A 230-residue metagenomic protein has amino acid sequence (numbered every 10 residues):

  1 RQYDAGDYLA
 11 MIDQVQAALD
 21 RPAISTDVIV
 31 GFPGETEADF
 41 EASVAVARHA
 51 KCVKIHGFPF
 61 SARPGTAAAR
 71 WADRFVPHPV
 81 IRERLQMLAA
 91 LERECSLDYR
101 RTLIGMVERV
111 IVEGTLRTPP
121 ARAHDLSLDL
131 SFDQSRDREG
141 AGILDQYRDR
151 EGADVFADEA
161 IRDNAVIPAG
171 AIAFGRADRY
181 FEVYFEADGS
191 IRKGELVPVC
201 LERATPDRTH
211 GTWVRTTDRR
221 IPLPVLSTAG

Functional and structural regions predicted by a protein language model:
R1-K54, F60-V80: Conserved non-cysteine loop/helix-boundary elements of the Radical SAM core domain that shape
Q2, Q14-Q16, Q86, Q134 (+1 more regions): Residue-identity detector for glutamine
M11-D13, A17, A42, A47 (+5 more regions): Short, well-ordered helical secondary-structure segments
P59, A68-S131, D154-G230: Terminal RNA-binding accessory module
L126, L130-R138, Q146, R150: Intrinsically disordered, low-complexity repeat/linker tracts enriched for polar/charged residues
E139-A141, E151, E159: Charged/polar low-complexity intrinsically disordered segments
